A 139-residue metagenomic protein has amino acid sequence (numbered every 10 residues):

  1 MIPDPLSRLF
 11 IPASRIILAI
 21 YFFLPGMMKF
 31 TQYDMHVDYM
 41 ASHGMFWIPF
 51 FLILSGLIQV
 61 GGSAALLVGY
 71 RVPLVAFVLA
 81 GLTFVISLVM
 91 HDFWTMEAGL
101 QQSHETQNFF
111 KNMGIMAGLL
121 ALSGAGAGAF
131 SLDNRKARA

Functional and structural regions predicted by a protein language model:
M1-T31, P49-L57, G61, L67-A139: Extended, low-polarity transmembrane helix blocks
T31-F46: Membrane-interface interhelical connector segments
